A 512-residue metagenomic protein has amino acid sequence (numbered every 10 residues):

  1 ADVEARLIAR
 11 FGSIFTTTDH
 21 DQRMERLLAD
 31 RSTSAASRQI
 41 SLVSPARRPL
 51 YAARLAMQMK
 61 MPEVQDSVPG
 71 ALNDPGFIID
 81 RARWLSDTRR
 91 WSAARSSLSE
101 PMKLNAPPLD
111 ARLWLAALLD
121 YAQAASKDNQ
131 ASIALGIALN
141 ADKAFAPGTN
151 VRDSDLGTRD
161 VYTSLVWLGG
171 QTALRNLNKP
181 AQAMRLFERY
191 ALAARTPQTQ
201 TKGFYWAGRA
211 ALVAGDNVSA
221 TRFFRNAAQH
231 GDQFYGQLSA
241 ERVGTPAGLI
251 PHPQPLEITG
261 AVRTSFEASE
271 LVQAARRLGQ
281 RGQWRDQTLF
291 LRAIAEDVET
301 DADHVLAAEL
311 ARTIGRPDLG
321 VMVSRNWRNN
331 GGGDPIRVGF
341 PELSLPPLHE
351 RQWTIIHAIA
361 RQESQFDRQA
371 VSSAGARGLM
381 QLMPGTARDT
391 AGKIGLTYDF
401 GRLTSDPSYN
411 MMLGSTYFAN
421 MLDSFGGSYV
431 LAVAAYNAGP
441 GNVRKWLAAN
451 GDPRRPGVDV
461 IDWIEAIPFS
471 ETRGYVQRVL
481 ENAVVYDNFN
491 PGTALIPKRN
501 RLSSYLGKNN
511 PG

Functional and structural regions predicted by a protein language model:
A1, A5, H20-M24, D30-L42 (+9 more regions): Alpha-helical repeat scaffolds
D2-E4, R10-Q22, A29-A35, L42-Y51 (+12 more regions): Generic helix N-cap/helix-start motif at coil->alpha-helix transitions
L27, A56, L85, A125 (+4 more regions): Residue at a conserved register position within TPR or TPR-like alpha-solenoid repeats
D30, T88, D128, N176-L177 (+4 more regions): Structural motif corresponding to the intra-repeat A-B loop/turn of tetratricopeptide repeats
P107-W114, A131-A141, F145-T163, N178-Q182 (+9 more regions): Catalytic glycan-binding domains that act on GlcNAc-containing polysaccharides
F204-A211, F223: TPR/Sel1-like alpha-solenoid repeat signature
P251-Q283: Acidic, serine/threonine-rich low-complexity intrinsically disordered linkers/hinges in large eukaryotic
